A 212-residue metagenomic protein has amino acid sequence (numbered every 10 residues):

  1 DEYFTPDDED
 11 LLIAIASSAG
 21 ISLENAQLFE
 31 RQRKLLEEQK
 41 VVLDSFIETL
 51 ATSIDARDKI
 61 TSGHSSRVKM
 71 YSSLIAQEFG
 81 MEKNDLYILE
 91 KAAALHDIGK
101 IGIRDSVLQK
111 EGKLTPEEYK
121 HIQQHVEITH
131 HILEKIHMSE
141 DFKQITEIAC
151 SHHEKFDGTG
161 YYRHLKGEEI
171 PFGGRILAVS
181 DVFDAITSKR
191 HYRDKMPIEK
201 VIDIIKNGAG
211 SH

Functional and structural regions predicted by a protein language model:
D1, I21, S188: Sensory beta-strand/linker motifs that couple input domains to effectors
D1-Y3, E111: Short beta-strand-to-loop transition segments that serve as allosteric relay/switch motifs in sensory/regulatory domains
P6-D7, L23: Structured cytosolic domains appended to multi-pass membrane proteins
D8-L11, G102: Alpha-helical transmembrane segments within multi-pass membrane transporters and channels
I13-G20: Allosteric cytosolic regulatory segments
A19, N25-L28, Q32, L36-Q39 (+1 more regions): Heptad-repeat alpha-helical coiled-coil signal-transmission segments
E38-H212: Histidine- and acidic-residue-rich, metal-dependent catalytic cores
